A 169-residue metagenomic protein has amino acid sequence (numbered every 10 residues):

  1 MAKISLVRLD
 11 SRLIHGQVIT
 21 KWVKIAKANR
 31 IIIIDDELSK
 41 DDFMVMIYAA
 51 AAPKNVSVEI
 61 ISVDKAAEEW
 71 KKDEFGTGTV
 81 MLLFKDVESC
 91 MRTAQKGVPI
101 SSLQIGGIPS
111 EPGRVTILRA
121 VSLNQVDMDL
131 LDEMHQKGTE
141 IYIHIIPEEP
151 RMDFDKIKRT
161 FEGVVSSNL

Functional and structural regions predicted by a protein language model:
A2-S57: Long, hydrophobic N-terminal alpha-helical segment
K3-V7, N29-I32, S57-E59, G78-L82 (+2 more regions): Structural motif
D10-I14, S62, L123-N124: A general structural motif
I19-T20, C90, L131: Generic hydrophobic/aromatic pocket-lining and core-packing "Φ" positions
D35-L38, S62-K65, V87, G106-S110 (+1 more regions): Short, ordered loop/turn segments at secondary-structure junctions
A49-A51, T77, V121, T160-F161: Short, hinge-like loop/turn segments at secondary-structure boundaries
E59-G106: Ordered, amphipathic secondary-structure segments that act as subunit-interaction surfaces in large macromolecular
K96, S101-L169: Glycine-rich, aromatic-bearing surface loops/beta-hairpins
